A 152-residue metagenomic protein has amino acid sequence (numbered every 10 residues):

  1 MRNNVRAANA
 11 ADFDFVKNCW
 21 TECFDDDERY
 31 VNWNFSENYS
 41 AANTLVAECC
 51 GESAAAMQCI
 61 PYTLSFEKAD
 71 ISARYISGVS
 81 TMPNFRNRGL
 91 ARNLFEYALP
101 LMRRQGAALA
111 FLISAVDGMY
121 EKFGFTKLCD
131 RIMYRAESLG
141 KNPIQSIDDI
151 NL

Functional and structural regions predicted by a protein language model:
M1-P61, I71, Y75, S138-L152: Short amphipathic alpha-helix that is part of the acyltransferase structural core
Y62-L64, N84, D117: Short coil/turn motifs at secondary-structure junctions
L64, I113, T126-N142: Conserved catalytic-core motifs of GNAT/GCN5-like acyltransferases
I76-R86, A115: A short, internal acetyl-CoA/4′-phosphopantetheine-binding micro-motif in the GNAT/acyltransferase core
F85-Y97, A107: Conserved acetyl-CoA pyrophosphate-binding loop and the N-cap/start of the following alpha-helix in GNAT-like
R104-A108, S114-I132: Conserved active-site alpha-helix within GNAT-family acetyltransferase domains
